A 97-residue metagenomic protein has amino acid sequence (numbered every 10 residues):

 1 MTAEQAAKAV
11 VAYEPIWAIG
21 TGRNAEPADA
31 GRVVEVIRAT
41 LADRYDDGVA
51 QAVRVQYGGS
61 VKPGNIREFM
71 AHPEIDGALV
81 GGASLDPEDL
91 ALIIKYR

Functional and structural regions predicted by a protein language model:
M1-A50: Active-site rim beta-loop-alpha module in soluble metabolic enzymes
E14, F69, G81: Conserved, mostly hydrophobic/aromatic
G31-R38, I66, A91-I94: Generic structural signal for well-ordered alpha-helices, preferentially at hydrophobic/aromatic core positions
D47, V61-E74: Catalytic cores of alpha/beta
Y57-P63, G82-S84: Glycine-rich beta-to-alpha transition loops that act as phosphate-gripper elements at the mouths of alpha/beta enzyme
H72, S84-R97: C-terminal helical cap(s) of enzyme catalytic domains, especially alpha/beta-barrels
G77-A78: Hydrophobic residues within beta-strands of alpha/beta enzymes
